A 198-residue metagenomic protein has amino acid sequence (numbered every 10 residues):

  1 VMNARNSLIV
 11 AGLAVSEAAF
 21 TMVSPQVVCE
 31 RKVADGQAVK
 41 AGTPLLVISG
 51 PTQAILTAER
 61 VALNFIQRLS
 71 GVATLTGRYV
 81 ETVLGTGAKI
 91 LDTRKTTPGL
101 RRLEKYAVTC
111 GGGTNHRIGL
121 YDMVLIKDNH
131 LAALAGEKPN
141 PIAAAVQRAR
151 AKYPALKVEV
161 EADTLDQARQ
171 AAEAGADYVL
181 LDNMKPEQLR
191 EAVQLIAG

Functional and structural regions predicted by a protein language model:
V1-E159, D163-A174, Y178, R190-L195: Acidic/glycine-rich phosphate/pyrophosphate-binding loops and surrounding catalytic core that coordinate Mg2+
N183: Short secondary-structure boundary segments
